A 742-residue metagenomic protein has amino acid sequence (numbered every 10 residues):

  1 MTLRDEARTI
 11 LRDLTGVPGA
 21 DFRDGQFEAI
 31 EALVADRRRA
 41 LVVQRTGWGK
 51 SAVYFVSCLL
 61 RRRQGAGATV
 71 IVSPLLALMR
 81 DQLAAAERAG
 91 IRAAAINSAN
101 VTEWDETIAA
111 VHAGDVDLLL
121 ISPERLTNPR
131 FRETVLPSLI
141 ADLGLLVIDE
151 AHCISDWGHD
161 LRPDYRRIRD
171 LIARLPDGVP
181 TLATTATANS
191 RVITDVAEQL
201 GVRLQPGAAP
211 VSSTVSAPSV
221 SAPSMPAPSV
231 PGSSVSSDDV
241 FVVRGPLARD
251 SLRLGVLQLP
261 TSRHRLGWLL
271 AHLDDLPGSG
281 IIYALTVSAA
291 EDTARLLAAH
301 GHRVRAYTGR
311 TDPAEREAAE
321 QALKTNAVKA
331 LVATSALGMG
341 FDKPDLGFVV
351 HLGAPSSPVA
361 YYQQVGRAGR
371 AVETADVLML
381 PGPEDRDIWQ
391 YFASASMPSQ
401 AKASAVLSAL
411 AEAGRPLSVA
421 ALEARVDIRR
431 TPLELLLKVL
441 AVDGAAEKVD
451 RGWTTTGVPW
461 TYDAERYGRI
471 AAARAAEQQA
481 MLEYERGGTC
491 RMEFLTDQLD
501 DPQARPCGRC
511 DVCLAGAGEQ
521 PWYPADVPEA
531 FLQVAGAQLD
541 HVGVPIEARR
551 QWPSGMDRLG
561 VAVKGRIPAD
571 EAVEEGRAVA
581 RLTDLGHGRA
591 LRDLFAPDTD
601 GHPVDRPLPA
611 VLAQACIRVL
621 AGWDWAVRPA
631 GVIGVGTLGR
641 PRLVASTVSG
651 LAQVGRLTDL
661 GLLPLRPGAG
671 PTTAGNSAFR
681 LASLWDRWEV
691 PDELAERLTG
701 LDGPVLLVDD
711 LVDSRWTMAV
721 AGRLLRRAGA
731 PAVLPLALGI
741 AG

Functional and structural regions predicted by a protein language model:
L3-R4, I10-L14, D24, E31-S51 (+5 more regions): Helicase motor core with emphasis on the C-terminal RecA-like subdomain
V53, T717: Hydrophobic positions on the alpha1 helix immediately C-terminal to the Walker A/P-loop
V56, L60, D195, S646 (+3 more regions): Active-site signature of alpha/beta-hydrolase-fold catalytic machinery across serine- and Asp/Cys-nucleophile hydrolases
S98, G245-L247, G309-R310, I633 (+1 more regions): A short, structured active-site edge motif that brings together acidic residues
L252, L532-G631, P641, A645 (+4 more regions): Active-site-facing substrate-recognition patch
V328, A354-Q363, G369-D570: C-terminal accessory region of SF2 helicases/translocases
R367-T374, W625, R727-A730: Arginine/glycine-rich "motif VI" loop of SF2 helicases in the C-terminal RecA-like domain
L514, F531-V542, A719-G742: PRPP-dependent phosphoribosyltransferase catalytic core
